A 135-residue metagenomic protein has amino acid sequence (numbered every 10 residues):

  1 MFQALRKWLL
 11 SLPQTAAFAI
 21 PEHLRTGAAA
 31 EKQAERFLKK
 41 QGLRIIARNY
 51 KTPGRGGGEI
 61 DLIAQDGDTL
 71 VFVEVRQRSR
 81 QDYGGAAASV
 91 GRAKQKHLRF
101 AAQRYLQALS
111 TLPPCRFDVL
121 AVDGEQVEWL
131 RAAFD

Functional and structural regions predicted by a protein language model:
M1-N49: Acidic-basic catalytic patches of nuclease active cores, encompassing PD-(D/E)XK and other metal-cofactor nuclease
R25, Q77-E125: Catalytic cores of nucleic-acid endonucleases
E31, E59-D61, E74, K94 (+1 more regions): Acidic active-site catalytic centers that drive phospho-/nucleotidyl reactions and related ester hydrolyses
K39, E74-R76, R131: Residue-level detector of conserved, well-ordered beta-strand and adjacent loop positions that form binding/recognition
R44-L70: Active-site metal-binding core of divalent-cation-utilizing nuclease and nuclease-like domains
K51, G124-V127: Basic, glycine-rich
I60-Y83, L98: Conserved catalytic cores of phosphodiester-cleaving nucleases, focusing on short active-site segments
Q126-D135: Short, low-complexity, polybasic intrinsically disordered segments
